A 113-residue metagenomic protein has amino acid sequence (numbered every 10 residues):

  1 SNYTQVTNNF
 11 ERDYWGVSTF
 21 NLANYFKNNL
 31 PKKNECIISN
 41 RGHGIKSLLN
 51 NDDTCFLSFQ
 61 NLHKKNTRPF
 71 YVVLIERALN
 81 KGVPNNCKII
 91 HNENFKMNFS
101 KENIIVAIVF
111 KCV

Functional and structural regions predicted by a protein language model:
S1-I108: Catalytic lumenal/periplasmic loop and adjoining terminal transmembrane helix of membrane glycan-assembly enzymes
V109-V113: Short beta-strand-to-coil "C-cap" segments at the C-terminal boundary of structured domains/repeats, marking
